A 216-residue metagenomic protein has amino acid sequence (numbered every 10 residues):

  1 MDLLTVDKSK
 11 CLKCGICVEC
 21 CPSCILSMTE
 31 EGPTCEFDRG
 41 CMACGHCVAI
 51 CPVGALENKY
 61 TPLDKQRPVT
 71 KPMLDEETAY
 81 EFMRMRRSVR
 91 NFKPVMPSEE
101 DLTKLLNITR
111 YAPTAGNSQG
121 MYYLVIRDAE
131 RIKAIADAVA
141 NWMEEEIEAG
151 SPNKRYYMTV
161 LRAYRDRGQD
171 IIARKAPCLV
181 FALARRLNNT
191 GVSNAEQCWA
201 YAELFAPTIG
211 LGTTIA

Functional and structural regions predicted by a protein language model:
M1-C20, C24-S27, M73, E77 (+1 more regions): Ferredoxin-type iron-sulfur electron-transfer modules and their immediate structural context
L3, I16-G32, H46-L63: Iron-sulfur cluster-binding cysteine motifs and their immediate structural context in ferredoxin-like electron-transfer
L12, R86, L105, T109 (+2 more regions): Small-aliphatic-rich amphipathic alpha-helix that forms the alpha element of a beta-alpha
E19, P68-K104: Specificity-determining recognition surfaces
C35-I50, Q66-R84: Short microdomains enriched in Cys/His and/or Lys/Arg
Y111, A115-Y122, D128-R131: N-terminal, charged amphipathic alpha-helical interaction modules
S118-Q119, A173-P177, T208-I209: Short gly/pro-enriched beta-turn/loop segments at secondary-structure junctions
L124-A195: Glycine/small-residue-rich phosphate/adenosyl-binding loop
